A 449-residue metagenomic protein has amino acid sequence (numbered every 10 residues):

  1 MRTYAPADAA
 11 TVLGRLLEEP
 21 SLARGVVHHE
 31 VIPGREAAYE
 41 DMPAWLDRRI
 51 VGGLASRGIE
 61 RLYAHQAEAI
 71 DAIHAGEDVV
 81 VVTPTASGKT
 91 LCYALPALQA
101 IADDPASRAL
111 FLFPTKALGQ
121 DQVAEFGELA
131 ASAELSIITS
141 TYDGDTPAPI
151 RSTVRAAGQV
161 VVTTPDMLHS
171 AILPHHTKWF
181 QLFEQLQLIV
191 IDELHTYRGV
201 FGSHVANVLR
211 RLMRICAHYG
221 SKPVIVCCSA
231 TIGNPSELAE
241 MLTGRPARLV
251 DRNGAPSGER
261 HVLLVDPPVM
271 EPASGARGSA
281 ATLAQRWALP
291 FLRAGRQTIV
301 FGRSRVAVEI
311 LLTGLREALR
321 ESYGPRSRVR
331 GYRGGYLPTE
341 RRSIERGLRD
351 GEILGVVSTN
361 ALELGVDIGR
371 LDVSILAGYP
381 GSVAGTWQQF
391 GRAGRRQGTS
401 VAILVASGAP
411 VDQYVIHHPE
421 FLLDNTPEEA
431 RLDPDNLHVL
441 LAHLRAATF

Functional and structural regions predicted by a protein language model:
M1-D8: Accessory nucleic-acid engagement/destabilization modules that flank
R15-R57, R61-A64, E68, I73-H169 (+1 more regions): Helicase motor core with emphasis on the C-terminal RecA-like subdomain
